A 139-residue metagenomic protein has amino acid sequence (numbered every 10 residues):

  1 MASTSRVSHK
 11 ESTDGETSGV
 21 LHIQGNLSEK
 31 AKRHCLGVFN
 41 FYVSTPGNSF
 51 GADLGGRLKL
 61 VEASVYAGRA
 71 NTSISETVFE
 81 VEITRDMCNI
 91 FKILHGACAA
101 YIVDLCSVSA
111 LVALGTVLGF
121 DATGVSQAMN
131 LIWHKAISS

Functional and structural regions predicted by a protein language model:
A2-S139: Terminal targeting signals and extreme-terminal segments of soluble enzymes
